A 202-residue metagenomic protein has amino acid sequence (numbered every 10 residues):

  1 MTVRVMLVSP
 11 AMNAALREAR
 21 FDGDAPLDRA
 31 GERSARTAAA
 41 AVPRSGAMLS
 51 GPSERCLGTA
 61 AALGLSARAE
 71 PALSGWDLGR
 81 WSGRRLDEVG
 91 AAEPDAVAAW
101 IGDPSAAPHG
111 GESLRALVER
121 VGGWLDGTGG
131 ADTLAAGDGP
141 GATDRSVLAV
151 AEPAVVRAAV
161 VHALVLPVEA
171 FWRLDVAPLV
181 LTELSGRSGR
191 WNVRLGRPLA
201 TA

Functional and structural regions predicted by a protein language model:
M1-R4, L78-E88, A135-R145, V161-A202: Acidic, low-complexity terminal tails and accessory targeting/binding regions of phosphate-metabolizing enzymes
T2-L65, G110: Active-site-proximal alpha-helix that buttresses catalytic centers in soluble enzyme cores
P26, L63-G123: Phosphate-handling substructures
R36-A40, V118, G122-A136: Generic structural signal for well-ordered alpha-helical scaffold segments
V42-A72, A98, S185-A202: Conserved histidine-centered catalytic loops in small-molecule metabolism enzymes
S45-C56, L134-G141, S146-V150: Short glycine-rich phosphate-binding loop at a beta-alpha junction
A62, A158, H162: Active-site signature of alpha/beta-hydrolase-fold catalytic machinery across serine- and Asp/Cys-nucleophile hydrolases
P153-R157, G186-R187: GST superfamily/GST-like fold recognition
